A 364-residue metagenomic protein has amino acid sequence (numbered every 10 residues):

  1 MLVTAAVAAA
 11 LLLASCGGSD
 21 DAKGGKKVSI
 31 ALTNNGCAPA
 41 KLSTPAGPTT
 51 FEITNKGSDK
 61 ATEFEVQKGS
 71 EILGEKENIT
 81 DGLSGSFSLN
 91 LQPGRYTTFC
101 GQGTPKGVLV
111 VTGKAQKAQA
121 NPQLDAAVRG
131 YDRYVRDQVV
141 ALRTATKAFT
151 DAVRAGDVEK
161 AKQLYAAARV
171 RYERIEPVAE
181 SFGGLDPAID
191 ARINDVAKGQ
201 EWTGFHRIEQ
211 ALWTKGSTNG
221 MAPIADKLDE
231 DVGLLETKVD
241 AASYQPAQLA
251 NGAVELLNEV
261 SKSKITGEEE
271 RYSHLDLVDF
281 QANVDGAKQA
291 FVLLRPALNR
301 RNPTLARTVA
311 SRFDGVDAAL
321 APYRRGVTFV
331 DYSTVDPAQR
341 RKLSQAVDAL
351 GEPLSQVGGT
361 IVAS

Functional and structural regions predicted by a protein language model:
M1-A5: Bacterial N-terminal signal peptides that target proteins for export
L12-S15: C-terminal motif of bacterial Sec signal peptides marking the signal peptidase cleavage site
G17-D20: Bacterial signal peptide processing site
K23-A46, T144: N-terminal edge beta-strand
S29, I79-A120: Extracellular/periplasmic metallocenter environments
A40-D59, G85-C100, D226: Beta-strand cores of secreted/periplasmic/IMS beta-sandwich domains, seen most often in copper-related folds
E63-E65: Beta-strand signatures of extracellular beta-sandwich domains
K117-S364: Mature extracytoplasmic or organellar-lumen-exposed domains after removal of signal/transit peptides
